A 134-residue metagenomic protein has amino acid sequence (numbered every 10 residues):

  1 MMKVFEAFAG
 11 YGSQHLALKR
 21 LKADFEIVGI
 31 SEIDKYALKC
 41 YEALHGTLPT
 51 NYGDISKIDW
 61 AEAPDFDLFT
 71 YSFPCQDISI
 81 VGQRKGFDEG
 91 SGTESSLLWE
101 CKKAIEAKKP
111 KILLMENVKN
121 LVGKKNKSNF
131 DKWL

Functional and structural regions predicted by a protein language model:
M1-L134: Conserved active-site and SAM-binding loop architecture of S-adenosyl-L-methionine-dependent nucleic-acid
